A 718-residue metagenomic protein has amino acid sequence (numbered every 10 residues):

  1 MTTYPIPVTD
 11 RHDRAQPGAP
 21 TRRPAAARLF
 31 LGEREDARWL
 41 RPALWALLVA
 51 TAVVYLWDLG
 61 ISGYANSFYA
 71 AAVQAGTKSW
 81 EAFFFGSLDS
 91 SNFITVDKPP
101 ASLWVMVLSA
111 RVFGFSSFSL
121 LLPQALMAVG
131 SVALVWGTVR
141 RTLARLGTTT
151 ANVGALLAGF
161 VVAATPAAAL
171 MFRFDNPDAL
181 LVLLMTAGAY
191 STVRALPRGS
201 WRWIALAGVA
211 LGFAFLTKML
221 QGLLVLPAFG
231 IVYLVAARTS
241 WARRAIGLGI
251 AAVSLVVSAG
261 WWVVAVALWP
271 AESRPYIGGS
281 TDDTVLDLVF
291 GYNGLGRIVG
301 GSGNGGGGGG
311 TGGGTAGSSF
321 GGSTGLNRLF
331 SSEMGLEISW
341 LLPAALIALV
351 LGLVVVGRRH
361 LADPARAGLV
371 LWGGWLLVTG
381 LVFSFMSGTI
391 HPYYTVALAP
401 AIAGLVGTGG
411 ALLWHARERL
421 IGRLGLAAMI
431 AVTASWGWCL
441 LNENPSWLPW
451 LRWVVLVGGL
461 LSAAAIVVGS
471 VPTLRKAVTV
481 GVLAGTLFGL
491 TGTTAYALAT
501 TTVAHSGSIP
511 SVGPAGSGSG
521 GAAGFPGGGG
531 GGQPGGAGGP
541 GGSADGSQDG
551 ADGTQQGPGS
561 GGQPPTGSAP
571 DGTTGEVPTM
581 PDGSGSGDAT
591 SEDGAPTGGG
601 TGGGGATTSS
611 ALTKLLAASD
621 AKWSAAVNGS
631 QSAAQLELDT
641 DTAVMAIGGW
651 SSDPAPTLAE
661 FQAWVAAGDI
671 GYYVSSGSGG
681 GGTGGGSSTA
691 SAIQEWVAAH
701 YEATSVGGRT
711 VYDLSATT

Functional and structural regions predicted by a protein language model:
M1-D287, G291-G301, G313-G425, V432-W436 (+2 more regions): Membrane-integral, polyisoprenol-dependent glycosyltransferases of the GT-C/oligosaccharyltransferase superfamily
R28, N66-A70, A75-S79, L226-V354 (+8 more regions): Transmembrane-lumen/periplasm boundary regions of multi-pass, lipid-linked membrane glycan transferases
Q124, L181-L183, L223, L288 (+4 more regions): Structural recognition of the beta-strand scaffold that forms the well-ordered cores of secreted hydrolase catalytic
T165, T491, G629-S630: Helix N-cap/beta->alpha junction signal
S273, T281, A655-W664: Alpha-helical scaffolding within the catalytic cores of extracellular/periplasmic polymer-degrading hydrolases
G335, V355, M386, I402 (+10 more regions): Hydrophobic alpha-helix feature that most strongly marks membrane-spanning transmembrane helices and their immediate
R417-G518: Transmembrane helical bundles and short interhelical boundary loops of multi-pass, membrane-embedded
A504, G585-A589, G599-G605, S610-S624 (+3 more regions): Aromatic/acidic, Gly/Pro-rich catalytic loop(s) in extracytoplasmic/lumenal soluble domains of multi-pass membrane
